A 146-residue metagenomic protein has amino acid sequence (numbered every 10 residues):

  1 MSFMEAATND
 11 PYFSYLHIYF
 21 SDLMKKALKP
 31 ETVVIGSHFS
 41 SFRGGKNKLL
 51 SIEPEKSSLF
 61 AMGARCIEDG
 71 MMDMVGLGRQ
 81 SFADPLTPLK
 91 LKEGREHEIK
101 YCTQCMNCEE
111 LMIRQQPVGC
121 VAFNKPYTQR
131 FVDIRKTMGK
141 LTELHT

Functional and structural regions predicted by a protein language model:
M1-T146: Flavin-dependent oxidoreductase catalytic cores
